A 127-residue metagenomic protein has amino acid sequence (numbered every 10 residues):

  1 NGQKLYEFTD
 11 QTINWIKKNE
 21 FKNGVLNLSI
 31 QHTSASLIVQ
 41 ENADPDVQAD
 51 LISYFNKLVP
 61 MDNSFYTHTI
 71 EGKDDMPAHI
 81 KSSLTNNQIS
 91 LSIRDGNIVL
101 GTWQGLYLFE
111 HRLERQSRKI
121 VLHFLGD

Functional and structural regions predicted by a protein language model:
N1-D127: Active-site histidine-anchored catalytic micro-motif
